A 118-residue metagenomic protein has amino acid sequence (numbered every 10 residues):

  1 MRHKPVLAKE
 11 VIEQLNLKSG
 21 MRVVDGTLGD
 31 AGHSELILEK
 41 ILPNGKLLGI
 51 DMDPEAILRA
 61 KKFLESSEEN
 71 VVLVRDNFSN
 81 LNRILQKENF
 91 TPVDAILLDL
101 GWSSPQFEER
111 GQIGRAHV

Functional and structural regions predicted by a protein language model:
R2: C-terminal catalytic and target-recognition region of SAM-dependent MTase-like enzymes, primarily methyltransferases
V6-A8, N16-K87, L98: SAM cofactor-binding core of SAM-dependent methyltransferases, primarily the Rossmann-like beta-alpha-beta module
E65-E69, F90, G111-R115: A short alpha->loop->secondary-structure connector
V93-L98, W102-R115: A mobile, often basic/glycine-rich helix-loop segment that functions as the active-site lid/recognition loop
